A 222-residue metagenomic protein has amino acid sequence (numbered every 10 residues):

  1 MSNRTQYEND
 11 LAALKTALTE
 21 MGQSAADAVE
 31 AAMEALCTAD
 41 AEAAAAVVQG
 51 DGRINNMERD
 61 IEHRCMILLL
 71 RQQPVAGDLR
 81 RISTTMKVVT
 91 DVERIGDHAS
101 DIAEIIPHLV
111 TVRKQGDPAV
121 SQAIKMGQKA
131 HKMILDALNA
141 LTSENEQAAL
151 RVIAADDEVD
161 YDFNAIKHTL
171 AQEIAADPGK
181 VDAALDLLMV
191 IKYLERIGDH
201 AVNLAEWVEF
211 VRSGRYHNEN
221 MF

Functional and structural regions predicted by a protein language model:
M1-F222: Cytosolic, long alpha-helical scaffolding segments
